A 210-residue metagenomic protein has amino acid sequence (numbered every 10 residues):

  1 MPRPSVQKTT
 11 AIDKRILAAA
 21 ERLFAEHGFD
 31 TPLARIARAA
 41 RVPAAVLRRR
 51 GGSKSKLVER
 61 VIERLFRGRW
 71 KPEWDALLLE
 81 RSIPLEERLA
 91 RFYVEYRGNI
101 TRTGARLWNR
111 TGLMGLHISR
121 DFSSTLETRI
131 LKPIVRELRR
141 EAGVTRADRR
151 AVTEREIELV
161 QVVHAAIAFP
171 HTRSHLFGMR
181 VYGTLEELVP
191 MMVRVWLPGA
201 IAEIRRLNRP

Functional and structural regions predicted by a protein language model:
M1-A11, E26, P43, E73-L79 (+1 more regions): N-terminal intrinsically disordered/low-complexity leader segments
A11, R15, A19, L23-K56 (+1 more regions): Helix-turn-helix
A18, I83-R110, S124, I157 (+2 more regions): Amphipathic alpha-helical segments that line or abut small-molecule/effector binding pockets and mediate allosteric
V61-F92, G104: Amphipathic alpha-helical linker/stalk segments
R64-P72, T103, P133, E137 (+3 more regions): A short secondary-structure junction motif
E73-L78, I100-S124, T172-L176: Amphipathic alpha-helical segments used for helix-helix packing
R120, A142-R194, E203-P210: Hydrophobic/aromatic-rich alpha-helical bundle segments in the mid-to-C-terminal region
R120-R136: Acidic, glycine-rich loop-and-strand cores that form catalytic or ligand-binding grooves in diverse globular domains
